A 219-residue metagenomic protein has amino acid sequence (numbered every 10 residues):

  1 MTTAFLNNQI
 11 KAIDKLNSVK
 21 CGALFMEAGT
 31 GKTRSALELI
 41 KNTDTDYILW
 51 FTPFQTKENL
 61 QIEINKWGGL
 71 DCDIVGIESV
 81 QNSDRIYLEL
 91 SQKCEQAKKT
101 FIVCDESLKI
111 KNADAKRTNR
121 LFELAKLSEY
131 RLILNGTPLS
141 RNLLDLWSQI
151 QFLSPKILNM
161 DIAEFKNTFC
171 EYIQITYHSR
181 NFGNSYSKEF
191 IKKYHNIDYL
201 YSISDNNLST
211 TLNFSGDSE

Functional and structural regions predicted by a protein language model:
M1-F25: Conserved pre-motif I regulatory segment
T30-I64, S140-D145: Conserved Walker A/P-loop ATP-binding site and its immediately adjacent core in helicase/helicase-like ATPase domains
D46-Y47, F101, T118-S218: Conserved P-loop NTPase motor "coupling/switch" region that bridges the ATPase
L70-G76, I157-D161: Conserved RecA-like helicase motor-core motifs
E78-K98, N112-K116: Conserved helix/coil segment N-terminal to the catalytic DExD/H
D105-E106: Walker B catalytic acidic pair
K109-N112, I133: Residues immediately C-terminal
